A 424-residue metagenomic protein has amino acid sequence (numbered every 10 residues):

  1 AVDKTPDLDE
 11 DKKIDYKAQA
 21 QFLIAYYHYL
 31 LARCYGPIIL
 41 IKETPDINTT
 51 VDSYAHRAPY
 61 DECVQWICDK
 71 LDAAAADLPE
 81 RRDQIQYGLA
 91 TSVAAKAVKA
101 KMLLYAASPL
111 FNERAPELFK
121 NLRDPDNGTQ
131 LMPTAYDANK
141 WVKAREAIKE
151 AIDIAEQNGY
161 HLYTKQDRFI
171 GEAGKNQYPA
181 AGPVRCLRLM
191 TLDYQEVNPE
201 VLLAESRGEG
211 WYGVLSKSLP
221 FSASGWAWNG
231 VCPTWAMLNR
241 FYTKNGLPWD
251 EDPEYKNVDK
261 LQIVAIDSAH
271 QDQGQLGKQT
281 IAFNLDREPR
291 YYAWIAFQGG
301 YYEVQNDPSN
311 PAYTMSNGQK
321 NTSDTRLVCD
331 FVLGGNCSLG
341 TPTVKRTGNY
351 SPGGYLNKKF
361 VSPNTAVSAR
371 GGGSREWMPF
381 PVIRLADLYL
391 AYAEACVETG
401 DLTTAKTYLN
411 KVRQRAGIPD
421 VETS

Functional and structural regions predicted by a protein language model:
A1-N229, L247-S424: Acidic/polar-rich alpha-helix caps and helix-coil junctions
W235-L238, G277: Beta-sandwich/jelly-roll carbohydrate-recognition scaffolds of carbohydrate-active enzymes
F241: Structured C-terminal helix/loop/strand segments within mature extracytoplasmic catalytic/sensor domains
